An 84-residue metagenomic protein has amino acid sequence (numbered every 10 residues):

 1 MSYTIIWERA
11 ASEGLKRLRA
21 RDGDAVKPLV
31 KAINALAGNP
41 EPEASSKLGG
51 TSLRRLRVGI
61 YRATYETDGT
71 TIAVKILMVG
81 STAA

Functional and structural regions predicted by a protein language model:
M1-I6, K16-V26, R57-V58, E66-A84: Enriched for short, Lys/Arg-rich terminal
I6-E43: N-terminal first-folded block
A10, L53, S81: Residues that form or immediately flank small-molecule/cofactor binding pockets and catalytic motifs
A11, T64-Y65: GIY-YIG nuclease signature motif recognition
K31-L56, A84: A short, surface-exposed loop/turn module that caps and links secondary-structure elements
